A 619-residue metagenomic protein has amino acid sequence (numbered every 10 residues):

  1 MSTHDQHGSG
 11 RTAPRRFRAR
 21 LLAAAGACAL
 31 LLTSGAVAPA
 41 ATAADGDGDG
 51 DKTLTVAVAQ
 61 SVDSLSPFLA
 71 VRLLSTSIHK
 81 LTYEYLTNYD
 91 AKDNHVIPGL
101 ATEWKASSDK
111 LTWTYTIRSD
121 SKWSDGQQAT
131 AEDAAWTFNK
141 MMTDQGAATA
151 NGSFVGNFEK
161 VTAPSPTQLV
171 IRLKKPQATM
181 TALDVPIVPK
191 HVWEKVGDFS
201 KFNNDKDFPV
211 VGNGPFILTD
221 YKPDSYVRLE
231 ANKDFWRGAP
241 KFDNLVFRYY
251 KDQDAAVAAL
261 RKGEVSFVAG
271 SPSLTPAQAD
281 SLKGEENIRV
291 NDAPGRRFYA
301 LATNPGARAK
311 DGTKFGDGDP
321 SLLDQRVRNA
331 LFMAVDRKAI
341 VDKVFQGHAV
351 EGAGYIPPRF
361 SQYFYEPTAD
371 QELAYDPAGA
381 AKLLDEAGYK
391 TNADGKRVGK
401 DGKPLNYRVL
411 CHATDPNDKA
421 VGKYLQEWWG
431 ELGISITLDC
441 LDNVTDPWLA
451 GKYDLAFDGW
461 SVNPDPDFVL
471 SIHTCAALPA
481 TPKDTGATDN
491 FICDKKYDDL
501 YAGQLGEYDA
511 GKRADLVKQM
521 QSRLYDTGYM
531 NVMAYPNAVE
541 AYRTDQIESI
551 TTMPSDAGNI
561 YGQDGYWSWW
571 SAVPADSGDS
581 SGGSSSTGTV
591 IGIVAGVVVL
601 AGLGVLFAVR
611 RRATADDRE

Functional and structural regions predicted by a protein language model:
S2-A44, I591-R612: Secretory targeting and sorting signals
D47-D49, K222, R296-Y299, F332-P367 (+2 more regions): Detector for C-terminal structural segments
T55, T130-T137, V170-R172, G214-P215 (+5 more regions): Alpha-helical secondary-structure segments
A57-S108, N139, V211: N-terminal lobe/hinge region of extracytoplasmic solute-binding protein
T102-A147, V170, F247, A256-A259 (+1 more regions): Aromatic- and charge-enriched surface segment that lines or borders ligand/interaction sites
T116, A150-V196: Surface-exposed binding/hinge segments that line and control ligand-binding clefts or catalytic entry sites
A148-N151, K160-T162, T219-E230, V246-K314 (+3 more regions): Extracellular/periplasmic solute-recognition and catalytic clefts
V185-P240, N244, P377-A378, K382 (+1 more regions): Gly/Pro-rich hinge or "lid" segments in bacterial periplasmic/extracellular proteins
